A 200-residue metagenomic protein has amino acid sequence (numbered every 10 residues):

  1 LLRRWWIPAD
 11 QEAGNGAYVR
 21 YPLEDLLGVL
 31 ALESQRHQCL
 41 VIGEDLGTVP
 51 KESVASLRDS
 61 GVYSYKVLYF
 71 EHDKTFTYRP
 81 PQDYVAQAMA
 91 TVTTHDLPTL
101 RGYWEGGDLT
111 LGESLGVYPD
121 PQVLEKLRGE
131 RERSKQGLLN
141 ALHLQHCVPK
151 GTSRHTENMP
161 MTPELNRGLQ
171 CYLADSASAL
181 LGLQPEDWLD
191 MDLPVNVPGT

Functional and structural regions predicted by a protein language model:
L1-T200: Catalytic cores of glycan-processing enzymes that make or break glycosidic bonds
